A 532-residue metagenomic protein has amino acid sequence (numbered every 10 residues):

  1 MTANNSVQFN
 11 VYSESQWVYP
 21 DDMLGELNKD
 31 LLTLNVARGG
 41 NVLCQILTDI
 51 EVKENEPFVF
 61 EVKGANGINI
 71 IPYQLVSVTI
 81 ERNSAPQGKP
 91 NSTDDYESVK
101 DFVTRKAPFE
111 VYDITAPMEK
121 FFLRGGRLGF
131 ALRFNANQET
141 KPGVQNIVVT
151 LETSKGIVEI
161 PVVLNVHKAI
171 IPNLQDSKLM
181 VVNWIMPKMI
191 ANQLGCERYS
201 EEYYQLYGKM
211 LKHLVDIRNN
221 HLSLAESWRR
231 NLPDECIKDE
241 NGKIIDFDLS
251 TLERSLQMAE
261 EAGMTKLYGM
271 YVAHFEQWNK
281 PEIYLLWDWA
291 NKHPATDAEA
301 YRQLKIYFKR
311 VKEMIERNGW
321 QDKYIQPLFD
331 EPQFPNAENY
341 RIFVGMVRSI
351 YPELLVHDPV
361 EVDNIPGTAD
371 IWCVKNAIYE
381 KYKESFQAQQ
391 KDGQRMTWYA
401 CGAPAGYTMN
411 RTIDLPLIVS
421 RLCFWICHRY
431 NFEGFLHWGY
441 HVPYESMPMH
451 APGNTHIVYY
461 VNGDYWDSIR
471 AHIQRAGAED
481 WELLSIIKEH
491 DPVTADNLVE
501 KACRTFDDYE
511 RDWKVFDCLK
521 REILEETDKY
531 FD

Functional and structural regions predicted by a protein language model:
N4-N28, V52-L132, T140: Surface-exposed binding patches on compact interaction domains or structured appendages
L31-E51: Contiguous beta-strand segments within globular domains
L43, G129, V144-V148: Short, conserved beta-strand segments of beta-strand-rich sandwich/propeller modules, principally
D49, E81-N83, K100-V103, P108 (+7 more regions): Aromatic-lined carbohydrate-binding surfaces of glycoside hydrolases
K141, Q205-L206, F247-T251, N339 (+3 more regions): Short, glycine/acidic-rich beta->alpha junctions
K292, T296, A300, L304-A337 (+3 more regions): Catalytic domains of carbohydrate-active enzymes that cleave complex glycans
E353-V360, D370-A377: Short, hydrophobic beta-strand segments that form beta-sheet elements in well-ordered domains
I371-M447, P452: Catalytic-core region of carbohydrate-active enzymes that cleave or remodel glycosidic bonds
